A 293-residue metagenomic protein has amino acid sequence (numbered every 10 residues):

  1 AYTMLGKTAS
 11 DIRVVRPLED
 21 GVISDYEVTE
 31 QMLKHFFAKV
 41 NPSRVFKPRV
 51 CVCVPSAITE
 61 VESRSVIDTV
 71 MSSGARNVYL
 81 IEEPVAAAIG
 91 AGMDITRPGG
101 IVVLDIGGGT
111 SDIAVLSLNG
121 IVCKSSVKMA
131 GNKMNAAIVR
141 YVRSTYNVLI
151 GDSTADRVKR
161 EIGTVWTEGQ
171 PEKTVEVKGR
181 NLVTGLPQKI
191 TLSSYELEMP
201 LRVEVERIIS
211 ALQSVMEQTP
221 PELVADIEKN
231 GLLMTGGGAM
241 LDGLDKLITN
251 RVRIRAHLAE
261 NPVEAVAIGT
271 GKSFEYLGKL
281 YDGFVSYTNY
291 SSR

Functional and structural regions predicted by a protein language model:
A1-I106, A114-L232, A239-R293: Nucleotide/phosphate-binding catalytic cleft detector across ATP-hydrolyzing and phosphate-transferring enzymes
